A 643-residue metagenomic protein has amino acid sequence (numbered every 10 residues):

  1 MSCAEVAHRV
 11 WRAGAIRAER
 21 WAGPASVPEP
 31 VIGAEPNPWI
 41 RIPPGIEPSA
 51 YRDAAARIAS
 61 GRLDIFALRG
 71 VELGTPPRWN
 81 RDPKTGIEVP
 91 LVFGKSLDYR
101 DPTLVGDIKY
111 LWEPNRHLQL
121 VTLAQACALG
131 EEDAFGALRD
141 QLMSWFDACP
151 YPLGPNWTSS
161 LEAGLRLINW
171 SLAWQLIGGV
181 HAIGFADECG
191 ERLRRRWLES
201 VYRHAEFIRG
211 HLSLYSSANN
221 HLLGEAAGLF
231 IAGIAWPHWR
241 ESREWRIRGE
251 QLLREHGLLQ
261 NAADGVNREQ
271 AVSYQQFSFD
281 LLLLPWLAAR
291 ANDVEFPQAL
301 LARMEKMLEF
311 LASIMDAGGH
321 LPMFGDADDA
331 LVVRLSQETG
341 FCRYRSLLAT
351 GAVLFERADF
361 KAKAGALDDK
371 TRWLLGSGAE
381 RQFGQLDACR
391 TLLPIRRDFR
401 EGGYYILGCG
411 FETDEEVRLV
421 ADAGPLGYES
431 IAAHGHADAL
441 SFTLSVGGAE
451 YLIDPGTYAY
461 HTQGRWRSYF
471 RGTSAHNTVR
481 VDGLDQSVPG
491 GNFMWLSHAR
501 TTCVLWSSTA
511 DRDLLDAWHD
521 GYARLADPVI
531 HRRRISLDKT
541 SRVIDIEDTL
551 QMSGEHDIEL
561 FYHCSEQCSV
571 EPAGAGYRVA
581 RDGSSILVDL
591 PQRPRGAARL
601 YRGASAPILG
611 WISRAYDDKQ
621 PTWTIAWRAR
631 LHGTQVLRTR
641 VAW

Functional and structural regions predicted by a protein language model:
S2: Extracytoplasmic
H8, R12-P102, K109-P114: Extended, charge-enriched "interface" segments that sit outside catalytic cores
H8-R9, A13, W21, A25-I32 (+3 more regions): Beta-strand-rich N-terminal accessory domains
P77, P83-E88, L393-R396, G403 (+1 more regions): Beta-sandwich/jelly-roll carbohydrate-recognition scaffolds of carbohydrate-active enzymes
V89-L91, L97-D101, D107-E305, A312-L321 (+2 more regions): Aromatic-lined, polymer-binding surfaces characteristic of secreted/periplasmic polysaccharide-degrading enzymes
N115, E225, M307, E401-G403 (+3 more regions): Residues that flank catalytic or metal-binding motifs in active/ligand-binding sites
G164, A327-D328, R334-G340, V353-L374 (+1 more regions): CBM-like, beta-strand-rich accessory domains located in the C-terminal region of large, secreted polysaccharide-active
V266, Q270-L452, V504-A510: Carbohydrate-active enzyme catalytic cores, enriched for enzymes that act on polyanionic acidic polysaccharides
